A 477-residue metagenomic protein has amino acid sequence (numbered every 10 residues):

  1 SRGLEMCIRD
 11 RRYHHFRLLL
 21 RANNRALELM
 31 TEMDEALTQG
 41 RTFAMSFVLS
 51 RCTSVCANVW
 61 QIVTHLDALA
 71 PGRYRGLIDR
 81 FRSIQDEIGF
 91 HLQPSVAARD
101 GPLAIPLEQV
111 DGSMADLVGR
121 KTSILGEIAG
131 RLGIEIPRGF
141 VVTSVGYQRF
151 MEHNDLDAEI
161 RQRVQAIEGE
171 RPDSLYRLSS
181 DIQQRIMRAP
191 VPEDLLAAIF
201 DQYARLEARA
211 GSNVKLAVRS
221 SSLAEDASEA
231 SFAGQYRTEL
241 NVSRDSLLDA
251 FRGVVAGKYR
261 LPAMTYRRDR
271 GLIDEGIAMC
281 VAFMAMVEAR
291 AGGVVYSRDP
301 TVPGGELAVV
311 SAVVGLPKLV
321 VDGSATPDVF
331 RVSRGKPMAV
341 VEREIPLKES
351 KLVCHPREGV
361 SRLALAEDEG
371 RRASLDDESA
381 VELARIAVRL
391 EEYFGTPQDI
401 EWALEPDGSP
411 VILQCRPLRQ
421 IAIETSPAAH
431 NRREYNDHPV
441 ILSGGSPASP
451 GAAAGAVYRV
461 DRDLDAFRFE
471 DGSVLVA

Functional and structural regions predicted by a protein language model:
S1-A282, A291, R371-E378, E382-E392 (+6 more regions): N-terminal beta-alpha lobe that positions the nucleotide/phosphoryl donor in ATP/NTP-coupled carboxylate activation
R219, A230, E239-N241, A250-F251 (+4 more regions): Beta-strand scaffold of nucleotide-dependent catalytic cores
S222, A285-V287, P300, V314 (+1 more regions): Short, flexible loop/turn elements at secondary-structure junctions
L307-D399, L404-E405, S443-P450, D465 (+1 more regions): Conserved catalytic alpha/beta cores of large enzymes that bind or transform nucleotide phosphates and polynucleotides
